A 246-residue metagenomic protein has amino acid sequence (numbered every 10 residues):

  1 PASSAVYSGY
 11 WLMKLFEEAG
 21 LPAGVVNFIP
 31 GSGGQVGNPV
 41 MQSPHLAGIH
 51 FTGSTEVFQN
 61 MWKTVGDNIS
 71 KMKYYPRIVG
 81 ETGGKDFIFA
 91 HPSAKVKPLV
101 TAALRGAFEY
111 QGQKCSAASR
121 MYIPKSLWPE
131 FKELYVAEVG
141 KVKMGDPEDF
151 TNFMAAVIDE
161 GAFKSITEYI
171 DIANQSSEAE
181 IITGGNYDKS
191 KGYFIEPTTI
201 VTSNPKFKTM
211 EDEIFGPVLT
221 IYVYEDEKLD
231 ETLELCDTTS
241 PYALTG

Functional and structural regions predicted by a protein language model:
P1-G37, I69: PLP-dependent aminotransferase-like
L12, K114, E213: Short acidic/histidine- and often glycine-rich active-site loop of Leloir-type glycosyltransferases that engages
L15-G20, Q42-P44, G48, T55-P205 (+1 more regions): ALDH superfamily catalytic-core signature
V25-V57: Active-site phosphate-binding strand-loop segment of PLP-dependent enzymes
M210: Short, solvent-exposed loop/beta-turn-alpha elements that line the ligand-binding surface or hinge of extracytoplasmic
P217: Glycine-rich nucleotide-phosphate-binding loops and adjacent flexible coil segments
S240-T245: Short arginine-rich
